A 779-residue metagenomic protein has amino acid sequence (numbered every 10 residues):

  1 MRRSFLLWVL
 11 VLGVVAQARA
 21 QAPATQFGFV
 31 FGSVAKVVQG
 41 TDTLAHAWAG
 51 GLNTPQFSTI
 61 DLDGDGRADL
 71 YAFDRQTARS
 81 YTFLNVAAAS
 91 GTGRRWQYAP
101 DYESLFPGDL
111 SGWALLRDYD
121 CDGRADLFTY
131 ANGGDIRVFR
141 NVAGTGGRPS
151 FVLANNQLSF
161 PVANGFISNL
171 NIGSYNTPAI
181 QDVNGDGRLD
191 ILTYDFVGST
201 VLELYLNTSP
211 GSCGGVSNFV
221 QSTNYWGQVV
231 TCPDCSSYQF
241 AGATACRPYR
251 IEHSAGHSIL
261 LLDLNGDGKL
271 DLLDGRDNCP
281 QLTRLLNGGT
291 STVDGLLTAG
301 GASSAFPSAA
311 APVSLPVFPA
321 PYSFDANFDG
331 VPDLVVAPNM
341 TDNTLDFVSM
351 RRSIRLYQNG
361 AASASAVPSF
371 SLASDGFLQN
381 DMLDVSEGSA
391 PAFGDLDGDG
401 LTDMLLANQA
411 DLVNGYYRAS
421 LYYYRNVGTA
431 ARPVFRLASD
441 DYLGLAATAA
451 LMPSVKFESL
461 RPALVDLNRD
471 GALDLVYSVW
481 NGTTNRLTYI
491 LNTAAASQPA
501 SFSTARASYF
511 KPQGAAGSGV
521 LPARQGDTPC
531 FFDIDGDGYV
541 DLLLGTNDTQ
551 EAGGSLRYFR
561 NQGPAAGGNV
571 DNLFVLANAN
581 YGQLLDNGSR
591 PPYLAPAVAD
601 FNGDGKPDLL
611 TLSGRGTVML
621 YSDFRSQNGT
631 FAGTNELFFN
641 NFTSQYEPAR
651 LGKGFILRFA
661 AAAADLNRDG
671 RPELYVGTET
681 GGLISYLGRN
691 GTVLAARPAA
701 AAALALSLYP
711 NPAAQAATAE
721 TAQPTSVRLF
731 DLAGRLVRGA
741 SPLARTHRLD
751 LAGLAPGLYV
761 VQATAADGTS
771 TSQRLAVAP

Functional and structural regions predicted by a protein language model:
L6-W8, A699-Y709, A713-P779: C-terminal outer-membrane/trafficking sorting elements
Q21-G51, V86-D109, V142-I172, S209-H253 (+7 more regions): Blade-edge motifs of beta-propeller repeat domains
V38-R75, H253-L262: Beta-strand-rich domains and repeat architectures in extracellular enzymes and scaffolds, especially beta-propellers
H46-A49, A72-F73, T129, I167-N169 (+13 more regions): Short consensus segments that form the blades of beta-propeller domains, in both extracellular/periplasmic
T54-L62, L110-Y119, S174-V183, A255-L264 (+6 more regions): Beta-propeller blade termini
G64-D74, C121-Y130, G185-D195, G266-R276 (+6 more regions): Acidic/hydrophobic-patterned starts of short beta strands in beta-sheet-rich repeat architectures
T77-A78, G134-D135, V197-T200, N278-P280 (+6 more regions): Short glycine/acidic-enriched loop and turn motifs that connect beta-strands
G652-L694: Blade-level signature of beta-propeller repeat domains, shared across WD40, Kelch, NHL, RCC1 and BNR/Asp-box propellers
